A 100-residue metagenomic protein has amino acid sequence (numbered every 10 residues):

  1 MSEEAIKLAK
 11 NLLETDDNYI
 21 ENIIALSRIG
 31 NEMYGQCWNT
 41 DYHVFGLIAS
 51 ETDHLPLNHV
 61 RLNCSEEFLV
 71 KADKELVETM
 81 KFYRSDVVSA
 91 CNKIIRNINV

Functional and structural regions predicted by a protein language model:
M1-V100: Acidic, Ser/Pro/Thr-rich low-complexity regulatory regions and the short amphipathic helical interaction modules they
